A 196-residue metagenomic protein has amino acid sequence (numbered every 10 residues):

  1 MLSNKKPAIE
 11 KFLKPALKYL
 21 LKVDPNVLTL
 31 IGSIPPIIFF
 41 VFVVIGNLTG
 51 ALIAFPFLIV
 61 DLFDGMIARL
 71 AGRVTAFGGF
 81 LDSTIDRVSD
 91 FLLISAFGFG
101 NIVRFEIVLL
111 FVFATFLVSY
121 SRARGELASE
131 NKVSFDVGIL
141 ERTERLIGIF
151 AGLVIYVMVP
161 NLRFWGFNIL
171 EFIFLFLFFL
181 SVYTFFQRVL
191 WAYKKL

Functional and structural regions predicted by a protein language model:
M1-L58, L93-L196: Hydrophobic alpha-helical transmembrane segments
L30, F63, L70, A76-F77 (+1 more regions): Short glycine/serine/threonine-biased micro-segments
L52, G65-I107: Basic, amphipathic juxtamembrane/active-site segments that coordinate anionic phosphate or diphosphate groups
I59-I67, F80, T84-V88, L117 (+2 more regions): Active-site His/Glu-centered metal-binding helix of metallohydrolases
